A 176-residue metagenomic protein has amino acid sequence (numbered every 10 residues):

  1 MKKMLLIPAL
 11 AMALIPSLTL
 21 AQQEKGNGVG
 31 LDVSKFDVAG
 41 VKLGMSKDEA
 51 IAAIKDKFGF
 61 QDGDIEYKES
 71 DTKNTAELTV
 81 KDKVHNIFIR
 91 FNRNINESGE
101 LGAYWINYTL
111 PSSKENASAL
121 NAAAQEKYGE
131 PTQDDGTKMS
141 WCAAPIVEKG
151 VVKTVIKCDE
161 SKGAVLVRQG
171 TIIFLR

Functional and structural regions predicted by a protein language model:
M1, F88-F91, L166, F174: Intrinsically disordered, low-complexity sequence elements enriched in Ser/Thr/Gly/Pro
M1-P8: Bacterial N-terminal signal peptides that target proteins for export
L6, A76-V80, W141-A144: Short acidic-hydrophobic surface loop/beta-edge motif
P8-P16: Bacterial N-terminal signal peptides
S17-A21: Sec/Tat signal peptide C-region and signal peptidase I cleavage site
Q22-N27, K73-E97: Compositionally biased P/S/T/G-rich terminal and signal peptide-adjacent segments that lie outside catalytic cores
Q22-T72, S98-R176: Non-cytosolic coordination micro-motifs
